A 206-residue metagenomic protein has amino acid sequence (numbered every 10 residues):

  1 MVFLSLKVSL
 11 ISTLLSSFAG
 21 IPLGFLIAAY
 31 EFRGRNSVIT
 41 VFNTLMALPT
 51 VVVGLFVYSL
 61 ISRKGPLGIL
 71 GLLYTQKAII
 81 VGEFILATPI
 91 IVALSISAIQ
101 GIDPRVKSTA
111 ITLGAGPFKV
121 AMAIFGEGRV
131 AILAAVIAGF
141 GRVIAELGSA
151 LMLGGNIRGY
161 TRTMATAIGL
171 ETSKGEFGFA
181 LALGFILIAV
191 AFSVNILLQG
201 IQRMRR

Functional and structural regions predicted by a protein language model:
M1-I27, V136: Transmembrane alpha-helix signature in integral membrane proteins
F3-I11, F42-L45, F118, M122-V130 (+2 more regions): Alpha-helical transmembrane segments of multi-pass membrane proteins
K7, R33-N36, P49, Q76-K77 (+5 more regions): Residues that define the loop-to-transmembrane-helix transition and helix capping in multi-pass membrane transporters
L14, L94-S95, I99, D103 (+1 more regions): Transmembrane alpha-helices
L23-V57, K107, V130: Cytoplasmic-entry segments and transmembrane alpha-helices of multi-pass inner-membrane transporters
V53-F84, G154-I157: Membrane-interfacial helix termini and adjacent extracytoplasmic/periplasmic loops of multi-pass transporters
I96-G114, F118-A123, L181-R206: C-terminal transmembrane helix and the adjacent membrane-cytosol boundary/short C-terminal tail of inner/organellar
L153-F192, I196: Interhelical loop and adjacent transmembrane-helix boundary motif in polytopic membrane transport permeases
